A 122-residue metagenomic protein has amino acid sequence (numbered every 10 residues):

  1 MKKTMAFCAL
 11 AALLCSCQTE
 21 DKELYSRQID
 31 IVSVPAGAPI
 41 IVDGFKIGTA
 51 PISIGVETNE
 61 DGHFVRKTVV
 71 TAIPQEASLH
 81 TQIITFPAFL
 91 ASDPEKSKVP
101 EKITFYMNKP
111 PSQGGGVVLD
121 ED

Functional and structural regions predicted by a protein language model:
M1-C17: Sec-dependent bacterial lipoprotein signal peptides
C17-D122: Short loop/turn and low-complexity linker motifs enriched in small/turn-promoting residues
